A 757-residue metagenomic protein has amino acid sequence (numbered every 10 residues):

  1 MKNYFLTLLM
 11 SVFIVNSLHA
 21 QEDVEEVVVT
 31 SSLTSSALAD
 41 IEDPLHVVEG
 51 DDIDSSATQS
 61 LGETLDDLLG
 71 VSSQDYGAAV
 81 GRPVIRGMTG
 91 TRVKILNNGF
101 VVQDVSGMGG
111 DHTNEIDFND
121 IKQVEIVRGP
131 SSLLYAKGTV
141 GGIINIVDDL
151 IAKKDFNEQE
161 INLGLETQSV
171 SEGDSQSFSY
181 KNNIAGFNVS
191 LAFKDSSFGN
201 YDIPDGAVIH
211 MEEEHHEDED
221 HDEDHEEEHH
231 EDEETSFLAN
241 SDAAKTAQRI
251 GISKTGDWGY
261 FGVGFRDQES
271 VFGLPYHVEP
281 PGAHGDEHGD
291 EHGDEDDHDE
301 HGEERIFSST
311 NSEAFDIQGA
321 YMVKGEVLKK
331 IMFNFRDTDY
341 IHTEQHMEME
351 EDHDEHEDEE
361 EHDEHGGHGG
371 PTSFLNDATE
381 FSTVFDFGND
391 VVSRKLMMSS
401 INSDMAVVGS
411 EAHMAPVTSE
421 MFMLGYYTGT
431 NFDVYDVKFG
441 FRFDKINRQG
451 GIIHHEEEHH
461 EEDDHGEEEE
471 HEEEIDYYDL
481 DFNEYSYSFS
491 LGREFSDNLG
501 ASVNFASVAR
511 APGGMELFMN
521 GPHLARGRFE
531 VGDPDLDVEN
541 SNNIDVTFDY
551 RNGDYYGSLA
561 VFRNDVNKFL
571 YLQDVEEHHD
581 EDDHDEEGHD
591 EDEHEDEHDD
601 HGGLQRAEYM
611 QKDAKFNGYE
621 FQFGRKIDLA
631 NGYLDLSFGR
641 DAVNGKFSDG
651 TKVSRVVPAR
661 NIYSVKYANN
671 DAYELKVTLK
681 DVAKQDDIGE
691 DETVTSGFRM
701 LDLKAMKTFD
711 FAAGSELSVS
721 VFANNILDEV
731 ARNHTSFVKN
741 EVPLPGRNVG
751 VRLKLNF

Functional and structural regions predicted by a protein language model:
A20, N183, S241-T246, S253-D257 (+11 more regions): Conserved C-terminal beta-signal and adjacent last beta-strands/turns of outer-membrane beta-barrel proteins
E26-D54: N-terminal periplasmic "start-of-domain" segments of outer-membrane beta-barrel proteins
V101-P130: Short acidic/polar hinge/loop motifs at secondary-structure boundaries that mediate gating or recognition
N119-Q123, R128, L133-I209, D242-T246 (+1 more regions): Outer-membrane beta-barrel translocator/receptor signature
S169-S197, H210-P275, F307-L328, G388-S393 (+3 more regions): Transmembrane beta-barrel wall of Gram-negative outer-membrane proteins
A239-S241, K245, Y260-I331, D337-A378 (+2 more regions): Flexible loop and strand-edge segments within Gram-negative outer membrane beta-barrel domains
D296, E303-Q318, K324, D476-S488 (+8 more regions): Outer-membrane beta-barrel signature, preferentially recognizing the C-terminal barrel domain of Gram-negative
N431-V434, F562-V566, E581-Q685: Gram-negative outer-membrane beta-barrel transporters
